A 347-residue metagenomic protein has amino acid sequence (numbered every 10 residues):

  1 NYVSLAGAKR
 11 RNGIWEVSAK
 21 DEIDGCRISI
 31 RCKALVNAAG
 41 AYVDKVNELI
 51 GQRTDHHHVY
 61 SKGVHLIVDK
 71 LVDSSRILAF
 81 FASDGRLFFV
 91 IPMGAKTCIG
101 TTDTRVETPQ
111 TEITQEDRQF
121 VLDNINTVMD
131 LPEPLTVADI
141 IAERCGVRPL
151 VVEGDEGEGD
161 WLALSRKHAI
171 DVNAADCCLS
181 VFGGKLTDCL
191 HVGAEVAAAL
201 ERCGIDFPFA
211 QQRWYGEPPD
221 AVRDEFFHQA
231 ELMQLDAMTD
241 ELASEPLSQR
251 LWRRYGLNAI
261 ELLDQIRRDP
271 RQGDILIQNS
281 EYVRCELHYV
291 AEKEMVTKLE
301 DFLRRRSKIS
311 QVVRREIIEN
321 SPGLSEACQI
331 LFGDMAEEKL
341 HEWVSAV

Functional and structural regions predicted by a protein language model:
Y2-E16: A conserved short coil-to-beta-strand element within the FAD-binding core of flavoproteins
V3-A6, D21, N126-V128: Flavin (primarily FAD) cofactor-binding/catalytic cores of flavoenzymes
S18-E22, D69: A generic structural motif
I23-A34: Core beta-strand elements of the Rossmann-like FAD/NAD(P) dinucleotide-binding domain in flavoenzyme oxidoreductases
L35-V36, C98: Receiver (REC) domain switch-region micro-motif
A39-G40: Glycine-rich, N-terminal phosphate-binding loop of Rossmann-like dinucleotide-binding domains
K45-C98, T104-E316, N320, L324-C328: C-terminal catalytic lobe of FAD-dependent flavoproteins
E319-V347: Long, highly charged low-complexity segments enriched in Glu/Asp and Lys/Arg with interspersed Ser/Thr
